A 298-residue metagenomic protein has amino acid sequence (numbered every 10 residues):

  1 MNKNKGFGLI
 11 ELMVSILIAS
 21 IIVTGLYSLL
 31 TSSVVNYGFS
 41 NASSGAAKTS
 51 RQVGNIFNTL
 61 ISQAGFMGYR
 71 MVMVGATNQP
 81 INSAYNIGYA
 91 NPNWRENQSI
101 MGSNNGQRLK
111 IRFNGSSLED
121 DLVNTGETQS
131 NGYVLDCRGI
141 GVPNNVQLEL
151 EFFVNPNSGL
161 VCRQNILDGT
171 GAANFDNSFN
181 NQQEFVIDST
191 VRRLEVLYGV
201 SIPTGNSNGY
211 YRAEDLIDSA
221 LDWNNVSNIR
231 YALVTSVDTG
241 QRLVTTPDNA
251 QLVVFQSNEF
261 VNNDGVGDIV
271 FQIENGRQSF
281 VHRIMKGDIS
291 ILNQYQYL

Functional and structural regions predicted by a protein language model:
M1-G6, Y295-L298: Short, Lys/Arg-enriched, disordered terminal segments
K3-N58, S62-A64: Aliphatic-rich helix starts adjacent to a transmembrane/signal segment
G38, N91, I100-G102, Q256 (+1 more regions): Eukaryotic intrinsically disordered, low-complexity regulatory linkers and tails enriched in Ser/Thr/Pro
F39, A64-N91, G205-Y210: Short, glycine/small-hydrophobic-rich surface segments
F66, F113, L233-T235: Flexible glycine-/small-residue-rich
M71, F179-L298: Short linear sequence signals and composition-biased patches located at protein termini or domain-edge surfaces
I81-N206, N225-N228: Surface-exposed loop/linker segments characteristic of extracytoplasmic
